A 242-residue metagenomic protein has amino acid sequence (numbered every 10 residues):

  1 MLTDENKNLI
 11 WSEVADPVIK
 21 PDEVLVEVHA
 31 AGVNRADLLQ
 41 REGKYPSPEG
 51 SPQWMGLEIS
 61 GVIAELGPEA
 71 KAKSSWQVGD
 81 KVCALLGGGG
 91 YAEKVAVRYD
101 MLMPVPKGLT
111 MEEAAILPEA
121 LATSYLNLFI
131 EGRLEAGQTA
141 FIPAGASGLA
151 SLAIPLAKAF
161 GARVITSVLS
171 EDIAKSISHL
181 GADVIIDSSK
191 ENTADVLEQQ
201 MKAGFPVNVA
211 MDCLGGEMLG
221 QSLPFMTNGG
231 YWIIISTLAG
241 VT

Functional and structural regions predicted by a protein language model:
A15-G32, K44-G89: Glycine-rich beta-strand-centered segment in the early N-terminal region that forms part of a ligand/cofactor-binding
L39, A70-A72, K81-A144: NAD(P)H dinucleotide-binding glycine-rich loop of Rossmann-like/cofactor-binding domains, especially the beta1-alpha1
S75-W76, L134, M226: Short, well-ordered loop/turn sites that connect or cap secondary structure elements
K81, T139, R163, G230-Y231: Short glycine-centered segments of the SAM/dcSAM-binding site in methyltransferase folds
L121-A122, A144-S151, D212-G216: Glycine-rich NAD(P) Rossmann-fold beta1-alpha1 loop
I142, K158-Q221: Adenosine-nucleotide cofactor-binding segment
A150-A159: Surface-exposed amphipathic alpha-helices with a cationic face
I177, E217-T242: Glycine-rich phosphate-binding loop and adjacent beta-alpha segment of Rossmann(oid) nucleotide-cofactor-binding
